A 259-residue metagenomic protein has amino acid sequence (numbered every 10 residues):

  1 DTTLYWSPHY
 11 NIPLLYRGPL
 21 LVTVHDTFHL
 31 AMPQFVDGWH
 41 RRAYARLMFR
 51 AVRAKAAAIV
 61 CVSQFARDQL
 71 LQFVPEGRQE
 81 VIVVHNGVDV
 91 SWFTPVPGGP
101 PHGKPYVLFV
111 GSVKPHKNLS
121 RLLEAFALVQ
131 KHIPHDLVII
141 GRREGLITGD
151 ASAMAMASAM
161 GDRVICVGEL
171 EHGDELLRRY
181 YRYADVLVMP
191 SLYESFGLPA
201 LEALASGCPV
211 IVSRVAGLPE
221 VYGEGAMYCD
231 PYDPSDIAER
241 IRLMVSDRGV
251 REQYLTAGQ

Functional and structural regions predicted by a protein language model:
D1-Q259: Carbohydrate transferase catalytic cores enriched for Leloir-type hexosyltransferases
